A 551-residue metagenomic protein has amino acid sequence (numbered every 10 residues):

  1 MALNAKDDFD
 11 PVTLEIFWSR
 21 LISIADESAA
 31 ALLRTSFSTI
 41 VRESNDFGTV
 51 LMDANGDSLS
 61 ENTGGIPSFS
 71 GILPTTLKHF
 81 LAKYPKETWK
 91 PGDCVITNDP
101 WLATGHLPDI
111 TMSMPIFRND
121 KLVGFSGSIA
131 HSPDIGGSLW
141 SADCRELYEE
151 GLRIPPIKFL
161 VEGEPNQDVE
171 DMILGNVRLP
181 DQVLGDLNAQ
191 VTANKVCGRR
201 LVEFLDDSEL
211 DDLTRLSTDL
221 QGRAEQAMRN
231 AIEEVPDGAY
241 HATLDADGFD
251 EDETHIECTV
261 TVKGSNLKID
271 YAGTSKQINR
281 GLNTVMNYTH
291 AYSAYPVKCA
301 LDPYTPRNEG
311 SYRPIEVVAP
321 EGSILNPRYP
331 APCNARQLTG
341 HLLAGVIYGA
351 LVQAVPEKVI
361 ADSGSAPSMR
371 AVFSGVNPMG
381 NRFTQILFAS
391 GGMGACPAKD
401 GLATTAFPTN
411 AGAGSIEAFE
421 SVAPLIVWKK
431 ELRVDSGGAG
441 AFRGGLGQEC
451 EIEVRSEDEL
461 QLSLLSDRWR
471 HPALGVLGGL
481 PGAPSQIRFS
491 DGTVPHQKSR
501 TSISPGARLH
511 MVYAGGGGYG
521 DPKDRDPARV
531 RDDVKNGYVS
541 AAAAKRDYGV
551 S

Functional and structural regions predicted by a protein language model:
A2-P91, D99-R118, L122-S551: Glycine/proline-enriched, intrinsically flexible loops and inter-domain linkers
C94: Glycine-rich phosphate-binding loop of nucleotide-binding enzymes
